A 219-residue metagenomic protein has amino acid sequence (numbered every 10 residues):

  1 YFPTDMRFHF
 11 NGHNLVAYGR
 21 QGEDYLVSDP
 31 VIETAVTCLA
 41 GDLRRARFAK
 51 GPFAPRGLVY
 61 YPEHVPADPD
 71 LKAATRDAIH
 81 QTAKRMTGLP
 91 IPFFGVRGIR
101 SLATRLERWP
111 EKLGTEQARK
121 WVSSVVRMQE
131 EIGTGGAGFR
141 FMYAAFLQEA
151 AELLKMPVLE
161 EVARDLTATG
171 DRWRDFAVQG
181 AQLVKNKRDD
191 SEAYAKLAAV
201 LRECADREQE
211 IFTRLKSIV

Functional and structural regions predicted by a protein language model:
Y1-D29, V219: Active-site-adjacent substructure of cysteine-protease-like catalytic cores
F2, S124-V125, A193: Residue-level detector of alpha-helix boundaries and kinks
P3-M6, C38-A40, G51, R56 (+3 more regions): Generic detector of ordered, mature protein regions
R20-T134: Noncatalytic regulatory segments and standalone regulatory/sensor domains
M128-V219: Charged, long alpha-helical assembly modules
